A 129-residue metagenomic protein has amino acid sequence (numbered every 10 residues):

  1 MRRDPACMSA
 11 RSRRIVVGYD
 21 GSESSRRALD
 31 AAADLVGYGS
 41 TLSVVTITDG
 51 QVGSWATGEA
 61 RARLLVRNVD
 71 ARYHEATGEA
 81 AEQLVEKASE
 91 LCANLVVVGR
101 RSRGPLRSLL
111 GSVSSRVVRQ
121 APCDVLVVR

Functional and structural regions predicted by a protein language model:
D4-E59, R67-V69: Small/aliphatic-rich secondary-structure junction motif
R13, N94, P122: Conserved acidic residues
S43-V45, R72-A76, L126: General small-molecule cofactor/ligand-binding pocket signal
T46, G99-R101, R129: Short secondary-structure boundary segments
E75-Q83: Charged docking surfaces used in two-component/phosphorelay signaling
K87-N94: Glycine-rich phosphate-binding loop signature in dinucleotide/nucleotide-binding domains
L95-Q120: Glycine-rich, Arg-bearing micro-motifs that act as flexible, cationic patches
Q120-R129: Short, acidic/small-residue loops that bind anionic groups at enzyme active sites
